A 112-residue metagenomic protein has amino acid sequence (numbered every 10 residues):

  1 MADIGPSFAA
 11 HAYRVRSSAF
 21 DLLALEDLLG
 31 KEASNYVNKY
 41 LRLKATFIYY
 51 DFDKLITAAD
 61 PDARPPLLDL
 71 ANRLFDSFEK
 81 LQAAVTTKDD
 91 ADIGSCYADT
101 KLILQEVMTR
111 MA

Functional and structural regions predicted by a protein language model:
A2-I56: Alpha-helical segments in soluble extracytoplasmic regions
G5, D76-A112: C-terminal amphipathic alpha-helix
L29, A33, A59-A63, V85-D89: Short coil/turn residues that cap or connect secondary-structure elements
N38-L43, R64-N72, A91-K101: Short, charged, amphipathic alpha-helical segments
D51-L68: Short, solvent-exposed, charged loop/turn and helix-capping segments that join or cap alpha-helices on peripheral
